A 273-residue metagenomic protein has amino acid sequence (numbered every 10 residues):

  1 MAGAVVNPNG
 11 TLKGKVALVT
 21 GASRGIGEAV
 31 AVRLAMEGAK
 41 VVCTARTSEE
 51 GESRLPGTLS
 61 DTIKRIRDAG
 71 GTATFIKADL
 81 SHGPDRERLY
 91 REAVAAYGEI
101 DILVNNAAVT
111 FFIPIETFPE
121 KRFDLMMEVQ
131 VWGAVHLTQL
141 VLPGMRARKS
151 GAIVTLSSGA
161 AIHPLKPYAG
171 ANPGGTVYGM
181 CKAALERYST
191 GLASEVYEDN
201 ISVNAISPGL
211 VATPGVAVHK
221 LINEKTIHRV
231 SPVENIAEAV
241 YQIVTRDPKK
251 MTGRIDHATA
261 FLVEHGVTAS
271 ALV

Functional and structural regions predicted by a protein language model:
A2-Y97, F111, K121: Short-chain dehydrogenase/reductase
K15, G71-T72, E99-I100, M145-G159 (+2 more regions): Active-site loop of short-chain dehydrogenase/reductase
L34, E99, E186-V211, K249-D256: Conserved Rossmann-fold SDR core element
P114-I115, P119-D124, G174: Substrate-binding pocket helix/loop in short-chain dehydrogenase/reductase
T138-Q139, T190: A short, exposed helix-loop element centered on a Lys and neighboring polar residues
V154-E198, L210: Catalytic loop of short-chain dehydrogenase/reductase
A183, E198, A205, N223-V273: C-terminal helical subdomain
